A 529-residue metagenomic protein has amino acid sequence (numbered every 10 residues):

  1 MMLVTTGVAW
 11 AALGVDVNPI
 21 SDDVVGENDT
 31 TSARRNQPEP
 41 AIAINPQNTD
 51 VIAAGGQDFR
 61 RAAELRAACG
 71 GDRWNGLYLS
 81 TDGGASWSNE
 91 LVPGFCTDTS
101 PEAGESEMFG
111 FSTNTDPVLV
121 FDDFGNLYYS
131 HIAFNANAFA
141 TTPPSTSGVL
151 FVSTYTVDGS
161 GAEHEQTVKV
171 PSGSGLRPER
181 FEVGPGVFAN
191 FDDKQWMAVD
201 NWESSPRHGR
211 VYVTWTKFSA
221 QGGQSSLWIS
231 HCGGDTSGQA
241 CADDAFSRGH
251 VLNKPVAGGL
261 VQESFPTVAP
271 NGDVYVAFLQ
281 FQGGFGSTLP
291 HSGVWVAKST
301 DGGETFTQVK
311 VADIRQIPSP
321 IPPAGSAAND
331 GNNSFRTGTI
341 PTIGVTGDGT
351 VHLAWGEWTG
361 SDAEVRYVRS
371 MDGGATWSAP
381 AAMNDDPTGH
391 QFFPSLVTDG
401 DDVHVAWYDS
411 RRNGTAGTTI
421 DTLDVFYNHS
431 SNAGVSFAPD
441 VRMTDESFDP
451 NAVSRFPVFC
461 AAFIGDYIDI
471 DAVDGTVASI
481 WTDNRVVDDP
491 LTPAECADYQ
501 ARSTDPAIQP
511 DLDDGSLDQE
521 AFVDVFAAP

Functional and structural regions predicted by a protein language model:
M1-A11: Sec-dependent, cleavable N-terminal signal peptides
W10-P529: C-terminal PAP-associated
